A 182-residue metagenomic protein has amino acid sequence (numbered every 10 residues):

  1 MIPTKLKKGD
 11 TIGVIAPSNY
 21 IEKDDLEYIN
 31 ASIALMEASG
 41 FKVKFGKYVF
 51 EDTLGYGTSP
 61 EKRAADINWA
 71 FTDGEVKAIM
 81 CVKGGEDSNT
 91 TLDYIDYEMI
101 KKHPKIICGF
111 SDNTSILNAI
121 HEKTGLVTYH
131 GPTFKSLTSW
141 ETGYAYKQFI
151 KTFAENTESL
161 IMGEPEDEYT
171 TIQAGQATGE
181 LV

Functional and structural regions predicted by a protein language model:
M1-E75: ATP/NTP phosphate-donor binding region
G55-T58, T90-I95: Metal-dependent catalytic neighborhoods of phosphoester/phosphodiester hydrolases
T72-A78, G85, D93: Feature detects long, helix-prone N-terminal segments enriched in hydrophobes
V76-V82, P104-I107: A short, small-residue-rich loop immediately preceding and capping a beta-strand
M80-N89, F110: N-terminal glycine-rich "phosphate-gripper" loop used for MgATP/nucleotide binding and carboxylate activation
I95-I120, V127-F134: Short, acidic/small-residue loops that bind anionic groups at enzyme active sites
G125-V182: Conserved anion/nucleotide-ligand pocket segment
